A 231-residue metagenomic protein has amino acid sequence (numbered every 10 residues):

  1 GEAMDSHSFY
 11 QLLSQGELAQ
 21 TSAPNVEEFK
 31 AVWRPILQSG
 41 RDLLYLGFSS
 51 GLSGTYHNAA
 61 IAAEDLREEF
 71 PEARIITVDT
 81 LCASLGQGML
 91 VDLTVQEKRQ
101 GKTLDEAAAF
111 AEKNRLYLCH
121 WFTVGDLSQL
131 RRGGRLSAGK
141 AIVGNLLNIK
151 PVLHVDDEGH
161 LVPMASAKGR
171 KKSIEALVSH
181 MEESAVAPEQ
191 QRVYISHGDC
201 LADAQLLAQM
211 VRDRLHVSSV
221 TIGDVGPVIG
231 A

Functional and structural regions predicted by a protein language model:
G1-A31: N-terminal glycine-rich anion-binding loop in soluble enzyme alpha/beta folds
G1-E2, L52-T55, A59-D65, F70-I76 (+1 more regions): Mixed-charge interfacial surface used for oligomerization/domain docking and macromolecular partner engagement
L12, F48-S49, G198: Acidic/polar N-terminal loop/beta-strand segments that form early-domain functional surfaces
L12, G40-Y45, R67-V78: Glycine/charged-rich beta-loop-alpha catalytic/anionic-binding loops adjacent to active sites
L13-E17, I36, N114, G134: Alpha-helix boundary/capping residues
Q20, Y45, T77, Y194-I195: Short catalytic-loop micro-motif centered on adjacent basic/acidic residues
P24, E28-D42, G47-R67: Active-site cofactor/cluster-binding pocket
